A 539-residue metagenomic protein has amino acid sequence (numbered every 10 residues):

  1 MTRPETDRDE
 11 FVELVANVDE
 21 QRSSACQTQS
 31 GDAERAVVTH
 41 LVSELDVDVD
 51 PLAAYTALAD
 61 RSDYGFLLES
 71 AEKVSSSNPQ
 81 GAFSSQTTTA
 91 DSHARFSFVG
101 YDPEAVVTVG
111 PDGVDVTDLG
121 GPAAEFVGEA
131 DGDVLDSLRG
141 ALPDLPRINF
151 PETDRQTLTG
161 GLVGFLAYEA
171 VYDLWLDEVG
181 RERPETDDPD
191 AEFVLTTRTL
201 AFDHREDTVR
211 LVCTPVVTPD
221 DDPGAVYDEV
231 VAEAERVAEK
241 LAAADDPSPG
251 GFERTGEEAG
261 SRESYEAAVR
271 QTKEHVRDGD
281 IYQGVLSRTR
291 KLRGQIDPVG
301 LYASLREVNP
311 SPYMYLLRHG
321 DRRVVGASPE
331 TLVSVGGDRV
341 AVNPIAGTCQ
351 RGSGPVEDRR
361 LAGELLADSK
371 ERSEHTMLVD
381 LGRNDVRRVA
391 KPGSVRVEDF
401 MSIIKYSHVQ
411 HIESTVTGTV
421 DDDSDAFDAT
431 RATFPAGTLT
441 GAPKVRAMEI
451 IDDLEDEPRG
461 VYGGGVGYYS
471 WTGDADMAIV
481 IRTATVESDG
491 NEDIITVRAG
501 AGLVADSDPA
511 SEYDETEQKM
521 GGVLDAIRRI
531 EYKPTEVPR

Functional and structural regions predicted by a protein language model:
T2-R539: Extended alpha-helical targeting/anchoring segments, especially N-terminal organellar/secretory targeting helices
